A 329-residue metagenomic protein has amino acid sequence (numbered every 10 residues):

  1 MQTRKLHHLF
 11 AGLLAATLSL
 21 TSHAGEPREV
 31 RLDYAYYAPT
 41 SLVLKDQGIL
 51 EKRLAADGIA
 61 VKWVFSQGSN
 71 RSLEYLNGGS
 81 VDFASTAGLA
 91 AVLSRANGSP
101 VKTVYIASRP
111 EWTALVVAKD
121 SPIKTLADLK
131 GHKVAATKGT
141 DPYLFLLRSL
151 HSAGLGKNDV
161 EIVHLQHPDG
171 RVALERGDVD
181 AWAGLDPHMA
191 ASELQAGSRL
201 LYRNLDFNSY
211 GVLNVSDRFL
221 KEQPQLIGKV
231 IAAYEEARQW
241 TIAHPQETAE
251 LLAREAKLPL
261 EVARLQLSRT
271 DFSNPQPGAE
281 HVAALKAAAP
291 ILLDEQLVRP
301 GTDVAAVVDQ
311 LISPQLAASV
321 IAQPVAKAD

Functional and structural regions predicted by a protein language model:
M1-F10: Bacterial N-terminal signal peptides that target proteins for export
L9-T17: Sec-dependent N-terminal signal peptides
S19-S22: N-terminal signal peptide c-region/cleavage motif recognized by signal peptidases
G25-G156, E161-H164, D180-A183, L200 (+1 more regions): Short, glycine-/small- and polar/acidic-enriched structural segments that line small-molecule recognition paths
E51-I59, F272-E280, V304: Short, solvent-exposed loop/beta-turn-alpha elements that line the ligand-binding surface or hinge of extracytoplasmic
L89, I162-V163, P168-A256: Pocket-lining segment of extracytoplasmic ligand-binding domains
Q223-R299: Secondary-structure end/capping motifs
L293-D329: Conserved C-terminal helix/tail region of periplasmic/extracytoplasmic solute-binding proteins
